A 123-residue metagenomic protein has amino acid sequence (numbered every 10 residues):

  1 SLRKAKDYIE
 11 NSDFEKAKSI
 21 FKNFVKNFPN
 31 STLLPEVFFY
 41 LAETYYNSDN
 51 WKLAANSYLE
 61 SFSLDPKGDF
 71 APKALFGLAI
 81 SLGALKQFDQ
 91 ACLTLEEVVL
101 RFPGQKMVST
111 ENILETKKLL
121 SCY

Functional and structural regions predicted by a protein language model:
N27-L33, F62-A71, L100-E111, Y123: Short solvent-exposed coil/turn linkers within tandem alpha-helical repeat scaffolds
